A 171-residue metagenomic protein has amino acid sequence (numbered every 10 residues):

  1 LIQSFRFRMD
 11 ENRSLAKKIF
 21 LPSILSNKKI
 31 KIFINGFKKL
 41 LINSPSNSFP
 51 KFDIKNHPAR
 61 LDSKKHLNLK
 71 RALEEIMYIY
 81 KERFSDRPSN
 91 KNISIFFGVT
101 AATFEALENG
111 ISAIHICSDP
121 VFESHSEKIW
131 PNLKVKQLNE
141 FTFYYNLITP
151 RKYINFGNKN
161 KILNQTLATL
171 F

Functional and structural regions predicted by a protein language model:
L1, L67-E74, N92, G98-T166: Catalytic binding pocket for nucleotide-activated donors in carbohydrate/polymer assembly enzymes
L1-A72: Conserved catalytic-core segment of nucleotide-activated headgroup transferases in glycan assembly
K18, N92-I93: Structural motif
L21, I95-F96: Redox-cofactor binding/interface segments in oxidoreductases and associated redox assembly factors
E74-E82: Active-site donor-binding acidic/aromatic loop of nucleotide-activated sugar and phosphosugar transferases involved
K81-K91, E108: Short acidic alpha-helix that forms the nucleotide-activated donor recognition element in Leloir-type transferases
L170: Active-site beta-strand/loop microenvironment that shapes enzyme catalytic pockets
